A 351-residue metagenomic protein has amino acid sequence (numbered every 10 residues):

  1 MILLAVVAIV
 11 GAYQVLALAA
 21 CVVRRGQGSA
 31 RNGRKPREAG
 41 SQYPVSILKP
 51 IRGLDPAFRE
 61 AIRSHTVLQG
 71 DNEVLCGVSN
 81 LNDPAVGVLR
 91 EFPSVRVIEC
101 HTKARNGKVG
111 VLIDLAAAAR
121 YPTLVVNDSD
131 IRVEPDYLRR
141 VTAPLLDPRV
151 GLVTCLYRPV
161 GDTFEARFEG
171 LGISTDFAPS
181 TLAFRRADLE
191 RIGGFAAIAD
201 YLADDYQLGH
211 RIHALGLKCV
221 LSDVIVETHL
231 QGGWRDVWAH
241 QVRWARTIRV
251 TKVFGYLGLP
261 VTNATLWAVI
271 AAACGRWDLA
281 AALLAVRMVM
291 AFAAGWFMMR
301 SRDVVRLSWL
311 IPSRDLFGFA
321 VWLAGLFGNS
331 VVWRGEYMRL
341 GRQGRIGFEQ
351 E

Functional and structural regions predicted by a protein language model:
M1-A61: N-proximal low-complexity "stem/linker" segments adjacent to membrane-targeting elements
A5, I9, A19-Q27, L259-V332: Membrane-embedded multi-pass helical conduit in multi-pass membrane proteins, especially envelope-biosynthetic
A61-N72: Short, acidic, metal-binding catalytic loop of nucleotide-sugar glycosyltransferases
S64, V78-V88, T102-A104, I131: A conserved acidic beta->alpha catalytic loop
L112, L124: Short aromatic/hydrophobic "clamp" motif used to bind/position activated sugar donors
R120-P122, A178-I192: Conserved nucleotide-sugar donor-binding and metal-coordinating catalytic region shared by glycosyltransferases
D128-P144: Acidic donor-binding/catalytic loop of UDP-sugar-dependent glycosyltransferases, especially processive GT2
L145-E169, E190, F195-Y256, Q343: Catalytic donor/gating beta->alpha subdomain of glycosyltransferases that bind UDP-sugars
